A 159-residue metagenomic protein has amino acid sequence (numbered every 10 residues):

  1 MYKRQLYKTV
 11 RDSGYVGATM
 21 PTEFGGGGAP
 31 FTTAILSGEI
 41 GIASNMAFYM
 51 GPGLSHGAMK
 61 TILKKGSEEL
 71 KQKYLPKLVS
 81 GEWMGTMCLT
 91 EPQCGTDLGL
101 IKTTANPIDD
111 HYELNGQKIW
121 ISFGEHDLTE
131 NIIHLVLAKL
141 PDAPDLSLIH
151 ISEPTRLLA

Functional and structural regions predicted by a protein language model:
M1: Active-site loops and adjacent core secondary-structure elements that bind or stabilize anionic groups
Q5-Q72, P76, S80-G81, L128-I133: Internal helix-loop-helix
M20, C88-P92: Cysteine-centered functional microenvironments
S80-L89: A short, Trp-centered hydrophobic/proline-enriched beta-strand micro-motif
C94-L100: Active-site-adjacent elements of ketosynthase-type condensing enzymes
H111, N115-S152, R156: A short core secondary-structure module
